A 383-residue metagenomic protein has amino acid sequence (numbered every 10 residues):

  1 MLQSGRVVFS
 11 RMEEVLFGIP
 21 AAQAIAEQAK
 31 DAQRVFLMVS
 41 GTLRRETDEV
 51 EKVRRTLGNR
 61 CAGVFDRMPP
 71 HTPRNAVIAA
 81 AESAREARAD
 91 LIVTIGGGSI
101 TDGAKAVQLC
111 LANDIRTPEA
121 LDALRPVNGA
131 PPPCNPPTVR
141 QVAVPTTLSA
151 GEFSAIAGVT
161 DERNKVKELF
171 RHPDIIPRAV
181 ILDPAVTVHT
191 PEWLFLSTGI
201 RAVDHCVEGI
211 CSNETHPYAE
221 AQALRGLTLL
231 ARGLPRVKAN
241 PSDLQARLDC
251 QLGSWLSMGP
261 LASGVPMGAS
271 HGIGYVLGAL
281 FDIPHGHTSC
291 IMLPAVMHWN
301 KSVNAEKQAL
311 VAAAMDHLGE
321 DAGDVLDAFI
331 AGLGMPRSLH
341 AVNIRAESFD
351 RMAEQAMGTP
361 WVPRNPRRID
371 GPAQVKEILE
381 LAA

Functional and structural regions predicted by a protein language model:
M1-L91, L339: ATP/NTP phosphate-donor binding region
E13, N113-T215, L310: A glycine/threonine-rich phosphate-anchoring loop and its flanking beta-alpha core in nucleotide/phosphate-binding
G18, L37, P73, G98 (+9 more regions): Buried hydrophobic positions in well-ordered alpha/beta secondary-structure cores of metabolic enzymes
A80-A81, I100-D114, S154-A155: Short Gly/Thr/Asp-enriched flexible loops that form oxyanion-binding sites at enzyme active sites
A89-V107, T146-E152, L280-I283: Glycine/serine-rich anion-binding loops at beta->alpha junctions that coordinate negatively charged ligand groups
V203-V207, C250-M258, L293, L326 (+3 more regions): Short alpha-helical scaffolding segments that buttress acidic/His motifs in well-ordered protein cores
G209-V325: Active-site segments that bind and position negatively charged phosphate/pyrophosphate groups
A312, D316-A383: C-terminal charged capping/lid subdomain of soluble metabolic enzymes
